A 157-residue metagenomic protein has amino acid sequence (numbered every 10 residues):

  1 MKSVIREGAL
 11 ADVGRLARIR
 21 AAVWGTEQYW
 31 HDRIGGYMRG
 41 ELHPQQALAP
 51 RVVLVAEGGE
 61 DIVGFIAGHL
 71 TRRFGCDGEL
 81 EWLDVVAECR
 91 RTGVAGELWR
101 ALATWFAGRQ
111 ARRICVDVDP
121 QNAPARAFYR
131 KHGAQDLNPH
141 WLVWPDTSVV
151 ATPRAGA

Functional and structural regions predicted by a protein language model:
M1-A11, V149-A157: Conserved N-terminal entry element of GNAT/NAT acetyltransferase domains
S3, E7-E81, V86, W99-A101 (+2 more regions): Acetyl-CoA-dependent GNAT
L83-R90, D119: A short, internal acetyl-CoA/4′-phosphopantetheine-binding micro-motif in the GNAT/acyltransferase core
R91-G96, F106: Glycine-rich acyl-CoA binding loop
G96, R100, P120-N138: Conserved active-site alpha-helix within GNAT-family acetyltransferase domains
F106-D117: Conserved GNAT acetyl-CoA-binding A-motif
V116-A125, V143-S148: Conserved beta-strand-loop-alpha-helix junction that forms the acyl-donor binding cleft
K131, Q135, H140-A157: Terminal substrate-recognition subdomain of acyl/acetyltransferases
